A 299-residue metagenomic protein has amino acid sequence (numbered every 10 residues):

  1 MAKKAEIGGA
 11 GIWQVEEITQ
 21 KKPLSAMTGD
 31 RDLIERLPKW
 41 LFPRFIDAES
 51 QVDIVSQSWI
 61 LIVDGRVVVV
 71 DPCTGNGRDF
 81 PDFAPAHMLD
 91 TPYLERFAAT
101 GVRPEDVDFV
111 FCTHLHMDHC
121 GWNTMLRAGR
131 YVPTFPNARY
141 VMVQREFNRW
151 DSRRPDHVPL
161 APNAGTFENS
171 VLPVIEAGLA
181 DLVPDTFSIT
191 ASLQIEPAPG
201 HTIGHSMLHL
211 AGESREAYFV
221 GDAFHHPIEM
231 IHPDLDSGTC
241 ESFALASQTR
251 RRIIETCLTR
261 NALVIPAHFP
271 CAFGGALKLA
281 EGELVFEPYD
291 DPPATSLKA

Functional and structural regions predicted by a protein language model:
M1-E95, D106-F109, S214-G221: Metallo-beta-lactamase
E17-I18, P72-G75, L115, R145-E146 (+3 more regions): Active-site metal-binding loops of divalent metal-dependent hydrolases
R44-E49, A128-G129, I195: Short, P/G- and charge-enriched loop/turn segments at secondary-structure junctions
A84-T91, E95, E213-A299: Cap/insert and terminal regions of metallo-dependent hydrolase folds
M88-V102, D106, T134-P197, L245-N261: Metallo-beta-lactamase
V107-D118: Metallo-beta-lactamase
C120-R130, A276-L277: Metal-dependent catalytic neighborhoods of phosphoester/phosphodiester hydrolases
C120-W122, Q194-S206: Active-site glycine- and acidic-residue-rich loops that bind and position anionic ligands or nucleotide-like cofactors
